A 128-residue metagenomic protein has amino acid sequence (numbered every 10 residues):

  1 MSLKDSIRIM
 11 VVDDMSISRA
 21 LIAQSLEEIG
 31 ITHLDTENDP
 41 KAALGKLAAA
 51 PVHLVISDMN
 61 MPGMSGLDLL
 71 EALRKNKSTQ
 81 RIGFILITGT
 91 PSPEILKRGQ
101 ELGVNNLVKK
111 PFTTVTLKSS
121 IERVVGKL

Functional and structural regions predicted by a protein language model:
S6-I17, I22-L26, V55: Conserved acidic segment of CheY-like receiver
I31-N38, K46: Short hydrophobic/Thr-rich beta-strand motif most characteristic of the beta2 strand and flanking loop of CheY-like
E37-K41, T114: Conserved Asp/Asn-Gly motif in the active-site loop of CheY-like receiver
D39, S65-E71: Acidic catalytic/metal-coordinating carboxylates
D58, T88: Active-site residues of response regulator receiver
M61: Receiver (REC) domain active-site loop signature in two-component systems and cognate sites in sensor histidine kinases
D68, P91-N106, S119: Alpha4 helix (beta4-alpha4-beta5 surface) of REC/receiver domains from two-component response regulators
K110: A Lys-centered signature of the CheY-like receiver
